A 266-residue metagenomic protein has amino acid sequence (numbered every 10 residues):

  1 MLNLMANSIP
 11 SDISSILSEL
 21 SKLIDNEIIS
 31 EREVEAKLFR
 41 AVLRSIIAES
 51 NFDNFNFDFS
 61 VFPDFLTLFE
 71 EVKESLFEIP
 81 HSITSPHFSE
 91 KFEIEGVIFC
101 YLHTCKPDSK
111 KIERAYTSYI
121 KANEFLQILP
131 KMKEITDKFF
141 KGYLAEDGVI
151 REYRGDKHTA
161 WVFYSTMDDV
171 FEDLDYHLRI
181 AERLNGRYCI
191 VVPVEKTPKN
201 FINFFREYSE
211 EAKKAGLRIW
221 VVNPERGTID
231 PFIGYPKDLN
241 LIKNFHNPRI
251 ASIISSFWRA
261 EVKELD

Functional and structural regions predicted by a protein language model:
M1-D12, F245-P248, V262-D266: Short, Lys/Arg-enriched, disordered terminal segments
L2-D156: Acidic-basic catalytic patches of nuclease active cores, encompassing PD-(D/E)XK and other metal-cofactor nuclease
V61, W161-V162: Short low-polarity hydrophobic stretches
A145-A160, L178-R187: Active-site beta-strand-loop-beta-strand hairpin of nuclease catalytic cores that positions key catalytic residues
W161, D168-F171, I180-L265: Charged, structured surface patches that assemble and position nucleic-acid processing machinery
